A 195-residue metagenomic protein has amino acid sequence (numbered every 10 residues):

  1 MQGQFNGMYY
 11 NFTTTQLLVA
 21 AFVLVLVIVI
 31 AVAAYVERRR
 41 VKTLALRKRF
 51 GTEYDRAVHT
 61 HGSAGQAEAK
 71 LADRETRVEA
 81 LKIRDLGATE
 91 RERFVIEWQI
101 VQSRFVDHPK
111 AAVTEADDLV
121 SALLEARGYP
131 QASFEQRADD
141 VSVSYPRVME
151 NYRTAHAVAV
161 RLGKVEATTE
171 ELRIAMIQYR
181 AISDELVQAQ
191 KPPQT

Functional and structural regions predicted by a protein language model:
M1-T14: Short, strongly hydrophobic alpha-helical membrane anchors
M8-Y9, A34, E53, G128 (+2 more regions): Intrinsically disordered, low-complexity N-terminal regions enriched in serine/proline/glycine with scattered basic
T13-A20, V187: Contiguous interface-forming segments/domains that mediate binding rather than catalysis
A20-A31: Core hydrophobic alpha-helical transmembrane segments of single-pass membrane proteins
I30-L44: Transmembrane signal-anchor/signal-peptide helices with a preference for the extracytoplasmic
R40-N151, A155-A167: Elongated extramembrane "stalk/tether" segments
A157-T195: Extracytoplasmic/periplasmic C-terminal soluble domains
